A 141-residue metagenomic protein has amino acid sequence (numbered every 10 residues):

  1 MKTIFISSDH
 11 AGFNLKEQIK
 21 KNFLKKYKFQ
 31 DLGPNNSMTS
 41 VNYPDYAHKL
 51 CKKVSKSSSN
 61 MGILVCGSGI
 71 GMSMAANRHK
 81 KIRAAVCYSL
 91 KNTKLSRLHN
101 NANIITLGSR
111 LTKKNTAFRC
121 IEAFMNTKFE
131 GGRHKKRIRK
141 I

Functional and structural regions predicted by a protein language model:
T3-I4, S58-G62, K81-R83: Short active-site oxyanion
F5-S7, A11-G12, L90-I141: C-terminal binding/interaction regions
I6-L24: Glycine-rich phosphate/diphosphate-binding loop of Rossmann-like nucleotide-binding domains
K21-F29, K81: Short helix-loop-beta junction
K28-S40: A short beta-strand-loop structural module common to alpha/beta enzyme folds
Y46-L64, S68: Short, structured active-site "lid" loops
L64-R110: Mid-chain, well-packed structural core segment of small domains
